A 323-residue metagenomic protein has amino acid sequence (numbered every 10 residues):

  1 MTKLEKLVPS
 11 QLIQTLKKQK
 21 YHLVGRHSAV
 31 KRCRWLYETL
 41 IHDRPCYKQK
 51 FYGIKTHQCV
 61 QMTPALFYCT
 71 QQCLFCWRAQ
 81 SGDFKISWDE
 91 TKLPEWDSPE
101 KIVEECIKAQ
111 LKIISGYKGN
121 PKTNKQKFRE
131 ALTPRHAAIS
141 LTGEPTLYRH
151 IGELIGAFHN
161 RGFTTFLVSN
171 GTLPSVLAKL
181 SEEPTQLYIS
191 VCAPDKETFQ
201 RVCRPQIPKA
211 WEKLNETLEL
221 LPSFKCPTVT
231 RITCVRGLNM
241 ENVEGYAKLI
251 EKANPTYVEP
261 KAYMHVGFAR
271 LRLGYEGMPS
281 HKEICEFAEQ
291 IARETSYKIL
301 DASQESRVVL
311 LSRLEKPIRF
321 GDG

Functional and structural regions predicted by a protein language model:
M1-K108, K112: Flexible, acidic/Gly-rich N-terminal and inter-domain linker regions that tether and position cofactor-handling modules
F51-C69, K252-Y263, I284-Q290: Short, solvent-exposed linear motifs at loop/edge-of-secondary-structure regions
Y52-I54, I113-G119, E130: Surface-exposed helical/coil interface segments that assemble multiprotein signaling complexes
H57, L132-P134, S303-R307: Short Gly/Ser/Thr- and Asp/Glu-enriched loop/turn motifs at secondary-structure junctions
C69-Q72, D83, K196, H265 (+1 more regions): Short, acidic Gly/Pro/Ser/Thr-rich loop/turn segments
C106-N124: Short N-terminal or domain-adjacent regulatory/targeting segments
K118-K282: Conserved AdoMet/S-adenosylmethionine-binding subsite of the radical SAM
H281-G323: C-terminal accessory regions of radical SAM enzymes
